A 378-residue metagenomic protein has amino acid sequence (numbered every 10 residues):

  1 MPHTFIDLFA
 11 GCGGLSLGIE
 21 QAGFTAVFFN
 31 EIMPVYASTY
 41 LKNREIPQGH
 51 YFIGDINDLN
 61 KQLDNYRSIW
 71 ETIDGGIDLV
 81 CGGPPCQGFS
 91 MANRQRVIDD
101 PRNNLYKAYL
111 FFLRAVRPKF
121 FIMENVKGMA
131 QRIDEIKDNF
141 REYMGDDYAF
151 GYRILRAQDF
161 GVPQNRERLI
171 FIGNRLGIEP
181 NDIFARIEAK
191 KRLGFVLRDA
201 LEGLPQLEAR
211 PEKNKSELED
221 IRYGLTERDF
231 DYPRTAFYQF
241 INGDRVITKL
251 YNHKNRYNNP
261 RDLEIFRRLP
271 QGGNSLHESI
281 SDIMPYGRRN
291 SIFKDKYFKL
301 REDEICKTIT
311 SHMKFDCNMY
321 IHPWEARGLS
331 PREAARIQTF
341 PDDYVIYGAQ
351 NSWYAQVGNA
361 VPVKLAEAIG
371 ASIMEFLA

Functional and structural regions predicted by a protein language model:
P2-R117, K127-Q131, D138-F140: Core alpha/beta nucleotide-donor-binding catalytic domains of modification enzymes
E31, E124, E333: Acidic-residue sensor for enzyme active/binding pockets
N43, R186-K190, P323-R327: Short Gly/aromatic-enriched secondary-structure transition segments
N65-D74, Q87, M91-P285: Class I S-adenosyl-L-methionine
E227-A378: C-terminal target-recognition/interaction regions appended to catalytic cores
